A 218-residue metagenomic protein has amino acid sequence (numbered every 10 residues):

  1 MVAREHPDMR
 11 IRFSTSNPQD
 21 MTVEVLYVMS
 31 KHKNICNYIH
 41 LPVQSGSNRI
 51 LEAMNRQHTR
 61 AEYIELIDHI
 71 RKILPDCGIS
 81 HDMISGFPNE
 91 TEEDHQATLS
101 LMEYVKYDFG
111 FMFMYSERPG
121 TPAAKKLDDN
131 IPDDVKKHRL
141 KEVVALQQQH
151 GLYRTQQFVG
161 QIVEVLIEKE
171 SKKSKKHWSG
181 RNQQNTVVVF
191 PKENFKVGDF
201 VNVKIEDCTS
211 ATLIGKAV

Functional and structural regions predicted by a protein language model:
M1-E92, E103: Conserved SAM/AdoMet-binding glycine-rich loop
R10, Y38, F109-M114, T212: Residues at the N-termini of beta-strands
F13, L41, D82, M102 (+4 more regions): Conserved, mostly hydrophobic/aromatic
D20-E24, V43-M54, S85-E92, D108-D134 (+2 more regions): Flexible glycine/acidic-rich beta-alpha junction loops that bind and position SAM and/or redox cofactors in anaerobic
V25-L26, T98, F190-P191: Short beta-alpha junctions and helix-cap segments that line functional grooves
M29-S30, T98, D128-I131: Short, hinge-like loop/turn segments at secondary-structure boundaries
H95-V105: A glycine- and small/hydrophobic-rich beta-loop-beta segment that serves as a flexible "lid/hinge" or phosphate-binding
A123-V218: Terminal RNA-binding accessory module
